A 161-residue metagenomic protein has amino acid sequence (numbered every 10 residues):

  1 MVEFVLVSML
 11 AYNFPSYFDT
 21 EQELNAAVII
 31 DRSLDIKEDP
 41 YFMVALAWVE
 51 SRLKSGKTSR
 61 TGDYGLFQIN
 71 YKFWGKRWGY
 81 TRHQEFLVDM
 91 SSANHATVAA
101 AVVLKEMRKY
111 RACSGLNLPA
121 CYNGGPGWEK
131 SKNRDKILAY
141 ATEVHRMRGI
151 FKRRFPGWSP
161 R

Functional and structural regions predicted by a protein language model:
M1-V7: Sec-dependent signal peptide recognition, specifically the positively charged N-region followed immediately by
M9-R161: Catalytic glycan-binding domains that act on GlcNAc-containing polysaccharides
